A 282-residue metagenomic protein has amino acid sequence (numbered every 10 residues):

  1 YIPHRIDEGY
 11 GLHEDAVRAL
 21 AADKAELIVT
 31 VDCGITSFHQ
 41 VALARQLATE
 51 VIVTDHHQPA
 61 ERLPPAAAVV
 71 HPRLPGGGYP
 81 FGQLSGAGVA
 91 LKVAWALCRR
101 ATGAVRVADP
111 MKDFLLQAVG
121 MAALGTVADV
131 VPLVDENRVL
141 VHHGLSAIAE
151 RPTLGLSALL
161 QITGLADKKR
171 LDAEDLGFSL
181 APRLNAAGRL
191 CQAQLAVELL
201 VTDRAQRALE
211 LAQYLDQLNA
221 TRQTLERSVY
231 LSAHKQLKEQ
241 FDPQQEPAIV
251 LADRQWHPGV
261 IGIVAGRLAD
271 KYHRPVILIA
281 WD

Functional and structural regions predicted by a protein language model:
Y1-L27, D32, L47-A48, P65 (+1 more regions): Hydrophobic helix-and-loop "lid/oligomerization" segment in the mid-to-C-terminal part of catalytic domains
R18-A87, L91-A108, V134: Active-site cavity-forming subdomains of large catalytic enzyme subunits
